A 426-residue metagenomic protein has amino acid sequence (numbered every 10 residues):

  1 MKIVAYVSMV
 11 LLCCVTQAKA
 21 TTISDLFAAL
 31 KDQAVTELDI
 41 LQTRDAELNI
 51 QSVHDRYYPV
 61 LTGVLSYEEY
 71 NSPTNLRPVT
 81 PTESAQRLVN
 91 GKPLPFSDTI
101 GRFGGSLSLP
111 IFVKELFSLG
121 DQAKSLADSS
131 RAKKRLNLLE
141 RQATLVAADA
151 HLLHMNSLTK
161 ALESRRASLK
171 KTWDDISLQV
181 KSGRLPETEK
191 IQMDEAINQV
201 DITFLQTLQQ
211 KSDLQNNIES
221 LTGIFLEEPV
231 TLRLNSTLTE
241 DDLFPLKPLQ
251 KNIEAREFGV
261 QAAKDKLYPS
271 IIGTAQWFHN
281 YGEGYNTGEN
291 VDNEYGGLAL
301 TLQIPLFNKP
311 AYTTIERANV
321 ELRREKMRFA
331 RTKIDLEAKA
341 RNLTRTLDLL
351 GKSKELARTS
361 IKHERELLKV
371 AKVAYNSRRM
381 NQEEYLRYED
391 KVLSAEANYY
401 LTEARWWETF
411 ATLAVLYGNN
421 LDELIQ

Functional and structural regions predicted by a protein language model:
A18-T62, S66-S72, R184-P186, E219-K264 (+4 more regions): Bacterial Sec-pathway N-terminal export signals of envelope proteins
S24, K134-K247, E254, L343-T346 (+4 more regions): Periplasmic alpha-helical coiled-coil/stalk elements that build and connect Gram-negative outer-membrane
D55, L109, N156, K251 (+2 more regions): Residue-level signature of outer-membrane beta-barrel architecture
V60-P78, K92-S97, S108-L138, L267-G296 (+2 more regions): Small/polar (Gly/Ser/Thr/Ala-rich) solvent-exposed segments that form structured loops/beta-strands/short helices used
N71, N398-Q426: Acidic, low-complexity, intrinsically disordered peripheral segments
T99-F103, E254, D292-L298: Residues that define the transmembrane beta-barrel architecture of outer-membrane proteins
G105-L107, Q261, L300: Membrane-embedded beta-strands of outer-membrane beta-barrel proteins, especially the hydrophobic/small aromatic
V180-R184, Y375-N381: A short glycine-centered flexible hinge/capping loop motif at secondary-structure junctions
